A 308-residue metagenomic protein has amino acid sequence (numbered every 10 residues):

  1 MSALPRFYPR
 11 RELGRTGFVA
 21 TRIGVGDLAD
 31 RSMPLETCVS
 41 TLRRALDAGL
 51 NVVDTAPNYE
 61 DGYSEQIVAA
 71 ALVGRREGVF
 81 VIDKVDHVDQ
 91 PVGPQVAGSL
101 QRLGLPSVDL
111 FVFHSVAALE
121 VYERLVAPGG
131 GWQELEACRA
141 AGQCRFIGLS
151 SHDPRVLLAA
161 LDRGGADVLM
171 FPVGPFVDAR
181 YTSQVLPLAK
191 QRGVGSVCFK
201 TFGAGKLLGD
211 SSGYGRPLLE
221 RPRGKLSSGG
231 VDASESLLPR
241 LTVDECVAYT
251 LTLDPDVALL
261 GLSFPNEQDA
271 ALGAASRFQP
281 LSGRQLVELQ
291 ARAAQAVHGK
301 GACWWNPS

Functional and structural regions predicted by a protein language model:
M1-G78: N-terminal binding-site loop/beta-alpha segment at the start of enzyme catalytic domains that lines or forms
L13, V25, V53, V68 (+8 more regions): Conserved, mostly hydrophobic/aromatic
G14-G17, L46-D47, V68-E77, A97-P106 (+2 more regions): Acidic (Asp/Glu)-rich catalytic clusters
I23-E36, I82-P91, Y122-R124, G230-P239: Active-site mouth loops of central-metabolism enzymes
I23-G26, A56, I82-K84, F111-H114 (+4 more regions): A cross-family glycoside hydrolase active-site/sugar-binding cleft signature
E36, V88-R180, Q184, K190 (+2 more regions): Glycine/proline-rich, positively charged, aromatic-decorated active-site loop/lid region on the catalytic face
L46-D47, N51, R163, Q184-S308: Structured C-terminal cap/extension of enzyme domains
E65-D83, G131-G142: Alpha-helix-loop-beta-strand connector modules within alpha/beta enzyme cores
